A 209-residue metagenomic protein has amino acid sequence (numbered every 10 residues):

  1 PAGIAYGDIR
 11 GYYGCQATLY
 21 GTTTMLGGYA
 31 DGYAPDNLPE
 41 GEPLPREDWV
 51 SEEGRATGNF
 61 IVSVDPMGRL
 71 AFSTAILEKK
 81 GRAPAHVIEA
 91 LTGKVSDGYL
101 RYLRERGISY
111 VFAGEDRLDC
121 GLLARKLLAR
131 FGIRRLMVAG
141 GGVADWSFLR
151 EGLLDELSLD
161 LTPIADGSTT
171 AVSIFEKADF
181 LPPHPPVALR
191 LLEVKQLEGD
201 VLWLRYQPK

Functional and structural regions predicted by a protein language model:
P1-K209: Enzymes that bind and transform nitrogen-containing heteroaromatic metabolites
